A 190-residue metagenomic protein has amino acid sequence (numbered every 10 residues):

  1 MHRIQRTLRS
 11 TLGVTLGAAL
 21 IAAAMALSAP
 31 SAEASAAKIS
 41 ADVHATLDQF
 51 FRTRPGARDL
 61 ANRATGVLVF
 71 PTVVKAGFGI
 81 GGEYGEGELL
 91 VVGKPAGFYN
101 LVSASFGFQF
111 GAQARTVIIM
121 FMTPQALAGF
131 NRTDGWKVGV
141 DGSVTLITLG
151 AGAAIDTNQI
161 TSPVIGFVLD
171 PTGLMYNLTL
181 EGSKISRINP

Functional and structural regions predicted by a protein language model:
M1-R6, S31-E33: Basic/polar N-terminal segments that are highly enriched at the extreme N-terminus, encompassing both cleavable
R3-A19: Bacterial N-terminal signal peptides that target proteins for export
L16-S31: C-terminal segment of classical bacterial N-terminal signal peptides
A32-P190: Small-residue-enriched, tightly packed secondary-structure blocks
